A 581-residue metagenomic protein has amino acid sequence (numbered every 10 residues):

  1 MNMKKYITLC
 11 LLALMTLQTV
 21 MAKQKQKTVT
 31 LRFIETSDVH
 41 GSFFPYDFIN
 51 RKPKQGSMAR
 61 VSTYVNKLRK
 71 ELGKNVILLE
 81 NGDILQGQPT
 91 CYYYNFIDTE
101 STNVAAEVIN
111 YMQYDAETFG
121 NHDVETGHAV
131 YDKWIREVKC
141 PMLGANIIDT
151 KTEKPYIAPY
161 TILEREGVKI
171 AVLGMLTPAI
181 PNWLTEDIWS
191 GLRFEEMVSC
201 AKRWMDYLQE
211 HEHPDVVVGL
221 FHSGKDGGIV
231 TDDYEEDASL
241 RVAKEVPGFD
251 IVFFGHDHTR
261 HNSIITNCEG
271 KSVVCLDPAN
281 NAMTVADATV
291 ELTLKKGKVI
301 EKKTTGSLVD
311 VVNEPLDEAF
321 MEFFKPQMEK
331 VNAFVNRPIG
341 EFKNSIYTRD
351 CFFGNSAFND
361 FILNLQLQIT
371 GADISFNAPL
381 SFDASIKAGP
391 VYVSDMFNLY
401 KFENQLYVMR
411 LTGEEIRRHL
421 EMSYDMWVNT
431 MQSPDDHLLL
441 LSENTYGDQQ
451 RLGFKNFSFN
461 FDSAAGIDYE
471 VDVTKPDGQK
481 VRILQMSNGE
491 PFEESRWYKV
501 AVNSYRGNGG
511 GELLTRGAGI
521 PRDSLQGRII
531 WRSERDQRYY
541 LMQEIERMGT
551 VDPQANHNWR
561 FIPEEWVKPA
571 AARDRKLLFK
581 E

Functional and structural regions predicted by a protein language model:
M1-K27: Bacterial Sec-dependent N-terminal signal peptides
K4-K5, T16, G248, V311 (+1 more regions): Intrinsically disordered, low-complexity peptide-like regions
C10-Q18, D257, L439-L440, L578: Compositionally biased amphipathic helical and low-complexity segments enriched in hydrophobic
L17-T19, P53, D98, W427-V428: A short hydrophobic/aromatic micro-motif that marks alpha-helical segments and, especially, helix-coil
Q18-T19, L173, Y505-G507: A composition-driven signal for long, intrinsically disordered, charge-rich low-complexity tracts
K23-E314, F353-L365, S375: Acidic, metal/ion-coordinating pockets
Q26-R32, T36, G41-R51, Q55-K70 (+3 more regions): Catalytic centers of hydrolytic enzymes
